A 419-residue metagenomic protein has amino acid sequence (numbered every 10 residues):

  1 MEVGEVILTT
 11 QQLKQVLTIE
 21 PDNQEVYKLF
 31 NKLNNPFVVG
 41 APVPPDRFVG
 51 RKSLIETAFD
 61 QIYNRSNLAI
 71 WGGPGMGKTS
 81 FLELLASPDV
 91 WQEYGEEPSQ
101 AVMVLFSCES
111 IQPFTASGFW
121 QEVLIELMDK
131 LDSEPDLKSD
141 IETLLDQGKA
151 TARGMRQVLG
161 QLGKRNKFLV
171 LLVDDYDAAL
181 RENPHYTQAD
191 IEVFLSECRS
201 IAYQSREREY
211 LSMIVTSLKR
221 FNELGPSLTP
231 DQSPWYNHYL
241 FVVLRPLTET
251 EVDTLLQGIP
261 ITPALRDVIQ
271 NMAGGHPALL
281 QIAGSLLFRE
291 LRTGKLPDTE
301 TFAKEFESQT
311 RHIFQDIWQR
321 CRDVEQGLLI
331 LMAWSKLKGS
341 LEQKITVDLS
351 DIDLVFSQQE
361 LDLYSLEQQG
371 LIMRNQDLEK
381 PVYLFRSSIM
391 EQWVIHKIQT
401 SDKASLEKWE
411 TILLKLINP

Functional and structural regions predicted by a protein language model:
E25-V49, S53-L54, D136-D140, P234-N237: Conserved adenine-nucleotide phosphate-binding loops and their immediately adjacent elements
K52, I261-L361, S365, Q369 (+3 more regions): Winged-helix-like regulatory helical subdomains adjacent to P-loop NTPase cores
N67, A150-R220, L228-P230: Conserved Walker B catalytic segment
W71-V104: P-loop NTPase Walker A phosphate-binding motif
V102-V104, C108-D136: Conserved NTP-binding/hydrolysis module of P-loop NTPases
I125-A150, D175-Y186: Conserved P-loop NTPase mechanochemical-coupling segment
Y239-L265, A283: Conserved small helical "lid"/interfacial subdomain of P-loop NTPases
S388-N418: Short, amphipathic alpha-helical interaction segments positioned at domain boundaries
